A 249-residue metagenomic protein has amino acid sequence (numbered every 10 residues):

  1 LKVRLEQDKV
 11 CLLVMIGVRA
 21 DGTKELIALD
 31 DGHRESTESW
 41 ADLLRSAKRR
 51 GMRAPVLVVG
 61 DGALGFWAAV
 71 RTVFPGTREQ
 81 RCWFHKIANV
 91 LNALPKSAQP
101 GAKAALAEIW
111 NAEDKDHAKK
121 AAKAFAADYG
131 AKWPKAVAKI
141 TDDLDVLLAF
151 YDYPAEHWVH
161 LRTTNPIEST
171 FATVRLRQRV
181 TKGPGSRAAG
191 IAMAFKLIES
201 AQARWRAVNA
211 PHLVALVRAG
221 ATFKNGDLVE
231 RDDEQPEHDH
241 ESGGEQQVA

Functional and structural regions predicted by a protein language model:
L1-G60, L64, A68-A69, V73-G76 (+1 more regions): RNase H-like nuclease fold core
L1-R4, D61, W83, I140 (+1 more regions): Conserved, well-ordered core segments of regulatory domains
V3-L5, W67-A68, N92, L148-A149 (+2 more regions): Short helix/loop capping segments that flank catalytic or ligand/cofactor-binding pockets
M15, K24, V58-D61, V70 (+6 more regions): Mobile genetic element proteins and their domesticated derivatives, centered on retroelements and DNA transposons
G76-N92: Inter-helix linker motif
P95-K96, P154: Generic structural signal for alpha-helix starts
S97-D114: A polyampholytic, Gly/Pro-enriched intrinsically disordered region
N111-A249: Acidic/histidine-rich catalytic cores and adjacent linkers of DNA breakage/strand-transfer/modification proteins
